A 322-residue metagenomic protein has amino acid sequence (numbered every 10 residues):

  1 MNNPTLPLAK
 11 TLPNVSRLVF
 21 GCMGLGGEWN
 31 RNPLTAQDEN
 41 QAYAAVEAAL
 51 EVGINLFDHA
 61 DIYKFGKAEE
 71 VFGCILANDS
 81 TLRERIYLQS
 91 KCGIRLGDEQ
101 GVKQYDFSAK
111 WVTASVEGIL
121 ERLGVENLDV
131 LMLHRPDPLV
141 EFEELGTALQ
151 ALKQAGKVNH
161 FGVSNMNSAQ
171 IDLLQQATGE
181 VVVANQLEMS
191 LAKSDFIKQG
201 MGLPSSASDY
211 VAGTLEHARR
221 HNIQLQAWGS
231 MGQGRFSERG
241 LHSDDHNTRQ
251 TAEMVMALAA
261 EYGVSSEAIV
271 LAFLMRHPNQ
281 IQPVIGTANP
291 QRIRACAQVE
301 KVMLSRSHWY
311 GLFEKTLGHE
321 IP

Functional and structural regions predicted by a protein language model:
M1-I86, Q154, G234: N-terminal binding-site loop/beta-alpha segment at the start of enzyme catalytic domains that lines or forms
G26-N40, D98-K110, L139: Active-site mouth loops of central-metabolism enzymes
T35-A49, F107-L123, A169-D172: Short, acidic/polar
I54, V125-L128, V158, V182: A structural motif
L56-Y63, L131-L133, N159-G162: Short catalytic-loop micro-motif centered on adjacent basic/acidic residues
E84-G97, Q186-L191: A short, structured active-site edge motif that brings together acidic residues
L120-E141: Active-site groove signature of glycoside hydrolases
P136, F142-P322: Beta/alpha (TIM)-barrel catalytic core signal, keyed to glycine-rich beta->alpha loops juxtaposed to Asp/Glu that bind
